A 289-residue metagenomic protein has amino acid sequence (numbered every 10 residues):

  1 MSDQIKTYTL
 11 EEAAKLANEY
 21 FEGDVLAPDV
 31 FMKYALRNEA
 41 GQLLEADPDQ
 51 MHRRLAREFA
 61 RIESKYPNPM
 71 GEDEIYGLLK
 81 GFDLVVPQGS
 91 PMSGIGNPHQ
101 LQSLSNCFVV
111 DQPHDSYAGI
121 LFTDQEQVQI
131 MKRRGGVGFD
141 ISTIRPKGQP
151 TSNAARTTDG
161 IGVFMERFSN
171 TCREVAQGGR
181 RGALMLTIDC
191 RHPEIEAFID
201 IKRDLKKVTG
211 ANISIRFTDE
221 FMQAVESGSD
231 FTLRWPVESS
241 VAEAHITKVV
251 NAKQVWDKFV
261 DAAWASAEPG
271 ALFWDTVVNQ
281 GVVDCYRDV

Functional and structural regions predicted by a protein language model:
M1-V289: Extended catalytic cores of very large enzyme megasubunits
